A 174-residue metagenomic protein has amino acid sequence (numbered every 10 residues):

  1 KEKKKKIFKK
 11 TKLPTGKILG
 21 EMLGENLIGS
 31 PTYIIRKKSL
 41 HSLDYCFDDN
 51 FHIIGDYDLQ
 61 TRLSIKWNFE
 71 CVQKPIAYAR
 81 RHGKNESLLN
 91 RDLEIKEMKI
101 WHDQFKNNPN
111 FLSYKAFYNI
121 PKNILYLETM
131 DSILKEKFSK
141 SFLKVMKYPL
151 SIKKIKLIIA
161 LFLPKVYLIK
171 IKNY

Functional and structural regions predicted by a protein language model:
K1-K3, I169: Solvent-exposed, charged interface segments at domain starts and junctions
K3-M98: Conserved nucleotide-sugar donor-binding catalytic segment
D44, N68, K106-N110, P164: Residue-level recognition of short, structured coil/turn motifs that connect secondary structure elements
F69-V72, F111, K154: Secondary-structure boundary/capping residues
I76-G83, L88-Y114, F138-Y148: Catalytic core of nucleotide-sugar-dependent glycosyltransferases
N107, T129-Y174: Membrane-interface aromatic/basic loop that binds lipid-linked glycans or pyrophosphate carriers, typified by
S113-N119, L157-A160: Short, flexible loop/turn segments with low-complexity composition
A116-D131: Amphipathic alpha-helical repeat scaffolds of TPR domains
